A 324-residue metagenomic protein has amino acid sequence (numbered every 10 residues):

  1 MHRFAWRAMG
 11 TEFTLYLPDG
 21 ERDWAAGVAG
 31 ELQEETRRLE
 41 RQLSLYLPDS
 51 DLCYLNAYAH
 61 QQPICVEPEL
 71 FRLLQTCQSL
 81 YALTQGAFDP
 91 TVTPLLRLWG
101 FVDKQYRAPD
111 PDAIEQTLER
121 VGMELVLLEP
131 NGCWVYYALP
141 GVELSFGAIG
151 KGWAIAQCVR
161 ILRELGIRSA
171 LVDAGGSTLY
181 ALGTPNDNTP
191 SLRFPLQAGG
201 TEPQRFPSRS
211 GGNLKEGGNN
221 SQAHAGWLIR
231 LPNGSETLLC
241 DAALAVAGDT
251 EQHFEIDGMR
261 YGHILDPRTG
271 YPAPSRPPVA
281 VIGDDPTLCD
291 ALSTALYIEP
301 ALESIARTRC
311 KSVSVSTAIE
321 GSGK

Functional and structural regions predicted by a protein language model:
M1-K324: Mature catalytic core of soluble alpha/beta enzymes
